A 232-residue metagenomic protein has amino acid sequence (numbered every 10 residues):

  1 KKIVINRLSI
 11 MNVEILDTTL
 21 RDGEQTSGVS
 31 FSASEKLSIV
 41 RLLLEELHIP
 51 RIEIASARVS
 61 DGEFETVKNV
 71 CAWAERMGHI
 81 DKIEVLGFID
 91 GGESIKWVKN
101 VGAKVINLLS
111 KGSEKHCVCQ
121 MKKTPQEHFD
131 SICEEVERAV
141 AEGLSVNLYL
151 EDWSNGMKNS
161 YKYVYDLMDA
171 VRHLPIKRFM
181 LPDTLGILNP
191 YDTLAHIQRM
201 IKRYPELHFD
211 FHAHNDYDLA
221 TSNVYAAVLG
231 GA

Functional and structural regions predicted by a protein language model:
R7-G91: N-terminal capping/small domains of soluble enzymes
I10-G28, N107-Q120, A139-S154, M200-E206: N-terminal small/glycine-rich loop or linker at the start of catalytic domains across soluble metabolic enzymes
I15-T18, P50-I54, D81-G87, I106-L108 (+3 more regions): Hydrophobic faces of well-ordered beta-strands that scaffold small-molecule active sites in alpha/beta enzyme cores
L16-E35, I83-D90, V118-P125, E151-K162 (+1 more regions): Active-site mouth loops of central-metabolism enzymes
I49-W73, S110-K123, E151-G156, M180-Y191: Glycine-rich, proline-tolerant flexible connector loops at the mouths of alpha/beta enzymes
D61-V85, F129-L144, L194-F211: Alpha-helix-loop-beta-strand connector modules within alpha/beta enzyme cores
G92-V98, Y163-D166, D218-G230: Catalytic cores of alpha/beta
L185-L188, A195-A232: Catalytic alpha/beta core domains of metabolic enzymes, predominantly
